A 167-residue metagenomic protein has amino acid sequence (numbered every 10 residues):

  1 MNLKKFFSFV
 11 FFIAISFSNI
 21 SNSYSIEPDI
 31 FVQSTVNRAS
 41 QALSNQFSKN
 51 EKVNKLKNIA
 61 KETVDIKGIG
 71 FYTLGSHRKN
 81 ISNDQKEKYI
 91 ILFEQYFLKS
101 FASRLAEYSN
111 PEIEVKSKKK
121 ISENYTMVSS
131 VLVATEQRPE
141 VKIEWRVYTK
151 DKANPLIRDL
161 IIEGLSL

Functional and structural regions predicted by a protein language model:
M1-L3: N-terminal secretory signal peptides that target proteins for export/translocation
S8-S18: Bacterial N-terminal signal peptides
N19-S25: Sec/Tat signal peptide C-region and signal peptidase I cleavage site
E27-L105: Early exported N-terminus immediately downstream of N-terminal targeting peptides
G68-F71, N80, R104-E107, E112 (+2 more regions): Residue-level preference for alpha-helix termini and adjacent loops
R78, Q95-Y96, A134-T135, I162-L167: Solvent-exposed loop/turn segments at secondary-structure junctions within structured extracellular/periplasmic domains
K99-E144: Surface-exposed, charged secondary-structure patches
E140-L167: Short beta-strand edge/turn micro-motifs at domain boundaries
